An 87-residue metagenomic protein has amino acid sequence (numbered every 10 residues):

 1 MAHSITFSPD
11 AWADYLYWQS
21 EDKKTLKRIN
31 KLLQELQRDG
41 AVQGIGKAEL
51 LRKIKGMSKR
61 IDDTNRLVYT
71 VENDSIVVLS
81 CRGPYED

Functional and structural regions predicted by a protein language model:
A2-I5, P9-K31, I45, S58-R66 (+1 more regions): Enriched for short, Lys/Arg-rich terminal
Q34-I61: A short, surface-exposed loop/turn module that caps and links secondary-structure elements
